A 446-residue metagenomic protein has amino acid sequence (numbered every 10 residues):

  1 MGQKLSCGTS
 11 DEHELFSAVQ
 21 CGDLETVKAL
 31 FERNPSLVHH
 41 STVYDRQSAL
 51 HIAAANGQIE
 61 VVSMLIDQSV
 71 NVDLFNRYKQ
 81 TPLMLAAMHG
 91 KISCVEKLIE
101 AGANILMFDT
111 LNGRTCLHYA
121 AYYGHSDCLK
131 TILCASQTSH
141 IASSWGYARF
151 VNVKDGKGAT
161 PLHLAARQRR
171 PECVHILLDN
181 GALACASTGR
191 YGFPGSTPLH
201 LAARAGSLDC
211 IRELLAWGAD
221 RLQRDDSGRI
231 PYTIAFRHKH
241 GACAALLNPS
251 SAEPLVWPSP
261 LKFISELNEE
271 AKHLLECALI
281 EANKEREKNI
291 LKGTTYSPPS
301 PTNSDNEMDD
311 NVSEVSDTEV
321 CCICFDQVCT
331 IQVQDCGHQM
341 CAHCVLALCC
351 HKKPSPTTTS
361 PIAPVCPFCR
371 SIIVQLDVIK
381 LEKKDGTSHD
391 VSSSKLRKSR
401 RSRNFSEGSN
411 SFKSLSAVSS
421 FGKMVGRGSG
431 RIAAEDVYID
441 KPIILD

Functional and structural regions predicted by a protein language model:
S10, Y44-D45, R77-Y78, L111-N112 (+3 more regions): Ankyrin repeat start-site detector
T26, E60-V61, S93-C94, D127-C128 (+3 more regions): Conserved ankyrin/ankyrin-like repeat signature
F31-S36, S63-V70, K97-N104, K130-R149 (+3 more regions): Ankyrin repeat domain, specifically the short helix-to-loop turn at the C-terminus of the second helix of each repeat
H39-T42, V72-F75, I105-F108, I141-S143 (+4 more regions): Ankyrin repeat boundary signal
L261-D335, A342-L346: Proximal pre-RING flanking segment of RING-type E3 ubiquitin ligases
N311-D335, Q339-K383: RING-type zinc-finger domain of E3 ubiquitin ligases
